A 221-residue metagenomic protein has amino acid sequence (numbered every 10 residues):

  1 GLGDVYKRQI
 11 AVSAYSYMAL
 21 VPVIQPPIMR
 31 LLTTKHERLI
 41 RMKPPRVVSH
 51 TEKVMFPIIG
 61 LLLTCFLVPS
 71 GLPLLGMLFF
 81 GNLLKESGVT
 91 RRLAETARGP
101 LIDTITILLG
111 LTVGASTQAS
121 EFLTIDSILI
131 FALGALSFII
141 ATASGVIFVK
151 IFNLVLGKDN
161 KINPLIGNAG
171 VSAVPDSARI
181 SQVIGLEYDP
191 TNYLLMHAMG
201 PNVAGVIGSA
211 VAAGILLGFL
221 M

Functional and structural regions predicted by a protein language model:
G1, I107, L111, S116-A119 (+1 more regions): Transmembrane alpha-helices that form the ion-translocation and gating core of multi-pass ion transport proteins
L2-Y6: Short, small-residue-biased leader/transition segments that mark boundaries at the very start of proteins
K7-S13, R92-T96, F131-A132, L156-A169 (+1 more regions): The feature identifies polytopic integral membrane transport proteins across all domains of life
R8-R38, S144-K158, P201-M221: Juxtamembrane and boundary regions of transmembrane helices in multi-pass small-molecule transporters and channels
S13, Y17, A119-V146, A198-N202: Entry/N-cap segments of selected transmembrane alpha helices and their immediately preceding amphipathic helices
S16-V89: Membrane-embedded hairpin module used as a gating/binding unit in multi-pass transport and secretion proteins
V23-P27, V171-E187: Short helical (or helix-break) motifs at transmembrane helix termini and adjacent helical loops in multi-pass membrane
G81-L84, I102-T124: Hydrophobic transmembrane alpha-helices of secondary-active transporters and Na+-translocating membrane complexes
